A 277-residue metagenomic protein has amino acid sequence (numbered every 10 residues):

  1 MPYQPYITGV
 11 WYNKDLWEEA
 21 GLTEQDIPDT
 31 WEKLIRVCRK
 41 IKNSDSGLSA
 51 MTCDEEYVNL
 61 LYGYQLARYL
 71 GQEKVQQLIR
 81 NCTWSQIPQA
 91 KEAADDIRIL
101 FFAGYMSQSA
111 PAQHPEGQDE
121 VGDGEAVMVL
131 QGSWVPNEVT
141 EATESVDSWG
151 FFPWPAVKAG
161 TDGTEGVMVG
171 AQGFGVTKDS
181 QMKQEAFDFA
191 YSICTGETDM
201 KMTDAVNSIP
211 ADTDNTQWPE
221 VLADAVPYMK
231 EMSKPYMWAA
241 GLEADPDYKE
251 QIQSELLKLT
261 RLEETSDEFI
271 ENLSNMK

Functional and structural regions predicted by a protein language model:
M1-W17, S49-A50, T161-V167, P235-L242: A structural signal for short loop-to-beta-strand junctions that line the ligand-binding cleft of periplasmic/secreted
M1-Y3, T8, E18, E32-C82 (+1 more regions): Extracytoplasmic/periplasmic solute-binding protein
A20-T23, A103, E141-A205: Extracytoplasmic/periplasmic substrate-recognition and gating elements
I27, Y69-E92, E141-E144, A156-E165 (+3 more regions): Short, solvent-exposed loop/beta-turn-alpha elements that line the ligand-binding surface or hinge of extracytoplasmic
D29-I35, Q108-D123: Short helix-initiation/N-cap motifs at beta->coil->alpha
I35-K40, R80-A110: Glycine-centered hinge/linker elements that transmit conformational signals in sensory and ligand-binding systems
V127-G132, G150: Paired acidic/hydrophobic, glycine-rich loop segments that form the ligand-binding mouth/hinge of periplasmic-binding
V206-T216, D224-K277: C-terminal capping/gating helix-and-loop segments adjacent to ligand/active sites or protein-protein/ligand interfaces
